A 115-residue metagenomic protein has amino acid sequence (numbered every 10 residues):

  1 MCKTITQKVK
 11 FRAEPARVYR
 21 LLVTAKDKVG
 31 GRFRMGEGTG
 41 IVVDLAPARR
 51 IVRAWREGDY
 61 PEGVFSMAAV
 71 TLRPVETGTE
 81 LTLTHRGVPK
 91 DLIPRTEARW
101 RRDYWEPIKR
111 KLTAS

Functional and structural regions predicted by a protein language model:
M1-G30: Hydrophobic ligand-binding cavity/cleft-lining segments
Q7-K10, D44-A46, P89-R95: Alpha-helical interaction segments
A16, R20, D44, R102 (+2 more regions): Replace "anionic and nucleotidyl ligands
Y19-L22, A69, E97: A generic alpha-helix structural signal
L22, K28-V29, W55, W100-R101 (+1 more regions): Tryptophan-centered motif/residue detector
K26-P89: Hydrophobic-ligand binding "helix-grip"
G87-S115: A conserved amphipathic terminal alpha-helix motif
